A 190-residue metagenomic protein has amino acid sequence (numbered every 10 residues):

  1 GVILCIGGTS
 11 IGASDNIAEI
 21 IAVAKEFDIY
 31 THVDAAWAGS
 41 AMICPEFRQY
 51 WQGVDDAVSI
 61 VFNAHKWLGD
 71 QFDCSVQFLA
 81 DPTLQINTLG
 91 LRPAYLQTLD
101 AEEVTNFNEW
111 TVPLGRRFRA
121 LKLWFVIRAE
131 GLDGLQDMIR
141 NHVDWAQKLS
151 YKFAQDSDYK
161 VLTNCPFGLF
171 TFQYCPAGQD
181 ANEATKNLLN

Functional and structural regions predicted by a protein language model:
L4-G8, F27, H32, Q52-A154: Active-site C-terminal subdomain of aminotransferase-like
G8-G12, A38-I43, L68-D70, Q85-I86 (+3 more regions): Flexible loop/turn segments at secondary-structure boundaries
A13-P45: Catalytic PLP-binding core of fold-type I/II PLP enzymes
S14-A18, Q136-I139, N182: Conserved strand-to-helix beginnings and helix N-cap segments that scaffold or border functional pockets
K160-L189: Conserved PLP-binding catalytic core of the aspartate aminotransferase-like
